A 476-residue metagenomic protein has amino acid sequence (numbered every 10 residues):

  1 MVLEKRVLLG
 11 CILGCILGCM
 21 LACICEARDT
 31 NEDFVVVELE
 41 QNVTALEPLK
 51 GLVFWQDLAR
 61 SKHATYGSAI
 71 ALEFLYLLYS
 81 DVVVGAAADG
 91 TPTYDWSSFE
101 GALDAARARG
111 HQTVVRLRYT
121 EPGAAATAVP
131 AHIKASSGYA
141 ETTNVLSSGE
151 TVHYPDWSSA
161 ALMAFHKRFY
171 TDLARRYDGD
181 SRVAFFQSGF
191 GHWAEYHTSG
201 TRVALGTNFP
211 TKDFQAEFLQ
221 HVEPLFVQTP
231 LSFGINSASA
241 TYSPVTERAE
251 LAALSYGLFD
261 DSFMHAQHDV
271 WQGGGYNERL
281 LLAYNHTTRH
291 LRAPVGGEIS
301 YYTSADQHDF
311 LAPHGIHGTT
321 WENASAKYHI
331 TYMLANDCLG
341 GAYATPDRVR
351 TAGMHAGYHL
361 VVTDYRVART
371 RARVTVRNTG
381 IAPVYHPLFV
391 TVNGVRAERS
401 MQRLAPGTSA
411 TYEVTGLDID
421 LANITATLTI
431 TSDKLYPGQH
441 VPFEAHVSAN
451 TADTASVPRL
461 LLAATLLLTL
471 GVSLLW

Functional and structural regions predicted by a protein language model:
L17-N31, G471-W476: N-terminal signal peptide
D29-A161, P294-E322, A326, I330-A344: N-terminal substrate-binding region of glycoside hydrolase catalytic domains
E73, A106, L173, F186 (+1 more regions): Conserved, mostly hydrophobic/aromatic
T143-L162, F169-G206: Active-site groove signature of glycoside hydrolases
F190-H221, L225-V227, L231-L291: Substrate-binding cleft/loops of secretory-pathway carbohydrate-active enzymes
E250-T363: Substrate-binding cleft of secreted/luminal carbohydrate-active enzymes
M354-A452: Extracellular/luminal regions of secreted and cell-surface proteins that mediate adhesion/ECM remodeling
A449-L461: C-terminal GPI-anchoring signal of eukaryotic secretory precursors
